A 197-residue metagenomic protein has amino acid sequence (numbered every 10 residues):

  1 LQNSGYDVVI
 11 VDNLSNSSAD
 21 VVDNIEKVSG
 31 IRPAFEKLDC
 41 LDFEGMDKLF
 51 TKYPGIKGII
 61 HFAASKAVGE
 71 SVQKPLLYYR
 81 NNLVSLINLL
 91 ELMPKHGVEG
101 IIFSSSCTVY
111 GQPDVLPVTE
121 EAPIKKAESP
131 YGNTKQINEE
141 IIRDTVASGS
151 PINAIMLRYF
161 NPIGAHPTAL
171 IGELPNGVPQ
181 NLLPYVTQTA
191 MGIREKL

Functional and structural regions predicted by a protein language model:
L1-A165: N-terminal Rossmann-like NAD(P)+-binding domain of SDR-like oxidoreductases, especially those catalyzing
S71, P123-I124, F160-L197: A conserved pocket-lining segment of Rossmann-fold NAD(P)-dependent short-chain dehydrogenase/reductase
